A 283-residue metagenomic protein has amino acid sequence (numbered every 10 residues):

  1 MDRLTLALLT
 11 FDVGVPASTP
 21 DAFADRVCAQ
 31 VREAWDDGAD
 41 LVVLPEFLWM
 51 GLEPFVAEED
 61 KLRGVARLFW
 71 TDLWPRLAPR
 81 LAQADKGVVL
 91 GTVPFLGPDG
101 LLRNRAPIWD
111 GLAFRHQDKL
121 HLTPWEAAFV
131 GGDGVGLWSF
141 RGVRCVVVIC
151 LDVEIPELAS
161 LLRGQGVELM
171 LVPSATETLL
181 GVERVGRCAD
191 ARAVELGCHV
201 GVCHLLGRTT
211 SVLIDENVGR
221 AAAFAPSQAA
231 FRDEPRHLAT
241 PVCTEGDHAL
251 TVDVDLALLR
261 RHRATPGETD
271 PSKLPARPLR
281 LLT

Functional and structural regions predicted by a protein language model:
M1-L8: Extreme N-terminal starter segment of soluble prokaryotic enzymes
T10-A17: Short polar catalytic/cofactor-binding loops
P20-G111, T178-C198: Cys-nucleophile CN-hydrolase/nitrilase-fold catalytic domain and related Cys-dependent amidase chemistry that acts on
F69, L73-G87, E154-G246: CN hydrolase (nitrilase-like) catalytic-core segments centered on the catalytic cysteine and neighboring Lys/Glu
L90-T92, N104-I108, G136, V202 (+2 more regions): Short beta-strand scaffold segments in enzyme catalytic cores
F95-L169, T178-A191, R261, G267-E268 (+1 more regions): Active-site catalytic loop in hydrolytic enzyme cores
R105, F114-K119, L137, V172 (+2 more regions): Residue-level detector of high-confidence beta-strand sites
L279-T283: C-terminal functional modules
